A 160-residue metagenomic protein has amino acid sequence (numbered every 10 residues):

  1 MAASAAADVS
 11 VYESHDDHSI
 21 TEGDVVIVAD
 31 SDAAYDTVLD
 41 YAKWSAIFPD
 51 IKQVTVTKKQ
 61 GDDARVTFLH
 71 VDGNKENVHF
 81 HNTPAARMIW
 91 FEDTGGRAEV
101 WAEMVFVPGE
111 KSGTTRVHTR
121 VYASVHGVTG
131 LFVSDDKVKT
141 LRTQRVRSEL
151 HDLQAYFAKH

Functional and structural regions predicted by a protein language model:
A3-K59: Hydrophobic ligand-binding cavity/cleft-lining segments
S14, H70, G109: Acidic surface patches and DE-rich sequence motifs
H18-I20, G61-D63, A86-M88, S112-R116: A generic structural signal for beta-strand entry/edge sites
V26, A46, T55-W101, S124 (+1 more regions): Glycine-rich portal/gate segments that line the openings of hydrophobic small-molecule binding cavities
A33, K43-A46, L141, R145-S148 (+1 more regions): Extracytoplasmic/secreted proteins, especially bacterial periplasmic and envelope-associated proteins
A33-V38, W44, F80, V117-T119 (+1 more regions): Hydrophobic pocket/interface hotspot
T94-S148: Beta-strand/loop substructures that line and gate deep hydrophobic ligand-binding cavities in soluble
